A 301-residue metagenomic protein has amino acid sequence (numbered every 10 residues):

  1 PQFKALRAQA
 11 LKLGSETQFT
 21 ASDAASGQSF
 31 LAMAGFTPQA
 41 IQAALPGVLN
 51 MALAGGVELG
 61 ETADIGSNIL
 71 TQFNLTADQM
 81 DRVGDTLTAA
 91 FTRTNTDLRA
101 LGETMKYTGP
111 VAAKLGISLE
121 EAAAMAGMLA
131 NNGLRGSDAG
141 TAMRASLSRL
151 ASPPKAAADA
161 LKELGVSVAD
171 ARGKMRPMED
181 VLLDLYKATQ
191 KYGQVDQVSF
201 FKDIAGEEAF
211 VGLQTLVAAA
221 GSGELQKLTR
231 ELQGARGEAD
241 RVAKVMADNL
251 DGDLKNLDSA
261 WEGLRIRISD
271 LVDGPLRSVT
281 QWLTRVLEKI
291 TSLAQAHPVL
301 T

Functional and structural regions predicted by a protein language model:
P1-R82, A89-G102, A112-E120, N132-D138 (+10 more regions): A short, structural motif
R7, L45, G102, G109 (+8 more regions): Generic structural concept
A123-K227, M246, W261: Extended alpha-helical or coil "stalk/linker/tether" regions that are enriched in polar/charged and small residues
R149, N256, A260, R267 (+2 more regions): Low-complexity, intrinsically disordered, cysteine-poor segments enriched in small/polar and charged residues
K227-R230, N249, N256: Extracytoplasmic/periplasmic membrane-proximal domains and adjacent transmembrane bundles of envelope biogenesis
R230-G237: A short, charged helix-loop
